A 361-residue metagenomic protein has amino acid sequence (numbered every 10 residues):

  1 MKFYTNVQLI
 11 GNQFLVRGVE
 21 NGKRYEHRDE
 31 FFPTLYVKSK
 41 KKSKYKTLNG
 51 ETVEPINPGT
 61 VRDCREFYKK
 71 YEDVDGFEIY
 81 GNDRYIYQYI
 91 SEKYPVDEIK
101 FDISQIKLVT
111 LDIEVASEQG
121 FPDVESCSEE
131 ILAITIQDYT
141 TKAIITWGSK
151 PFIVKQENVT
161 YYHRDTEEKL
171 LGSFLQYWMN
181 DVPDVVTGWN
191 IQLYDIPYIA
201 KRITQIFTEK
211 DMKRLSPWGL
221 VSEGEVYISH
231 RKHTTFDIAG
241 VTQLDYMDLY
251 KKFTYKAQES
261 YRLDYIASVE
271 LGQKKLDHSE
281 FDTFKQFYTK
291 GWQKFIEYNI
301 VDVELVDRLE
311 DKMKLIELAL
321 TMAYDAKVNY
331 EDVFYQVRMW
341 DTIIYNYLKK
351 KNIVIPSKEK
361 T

Functional and structural regions predicted by a protein language model:
M1-M247, Y255-T361: The two-metal-ion catalytic cores of nucleic-acid processing enzymes
K251: Periplasmic solute-binding protein
